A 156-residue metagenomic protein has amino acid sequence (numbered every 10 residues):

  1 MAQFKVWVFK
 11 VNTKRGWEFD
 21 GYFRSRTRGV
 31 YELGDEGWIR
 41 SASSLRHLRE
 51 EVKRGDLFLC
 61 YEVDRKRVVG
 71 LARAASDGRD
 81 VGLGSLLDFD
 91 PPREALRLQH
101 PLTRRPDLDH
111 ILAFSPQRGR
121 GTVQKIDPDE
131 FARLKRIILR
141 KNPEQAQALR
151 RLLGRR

Functional and structural regions predicted by a protein language model:
M1, D64-K66, V81: A generic structural signal for short, solvent-exposed coil/turn residues that cap or connect secondary-structure
M1-V52, L102, R140-R156: Compositionally biased, charged N-terminal/linker segments
Q3-V6, R54-F58, R67-V69: Short, surface-exposed beta-edge/turn micro-motifs
F9, E62, A72-A75: GIY-YIG nuclease signature motif recognition
T13, D64, S76-G78: Short, flexible loop/turn elements at secondary-structure junctions
W17-F19, R67-G70: Short acidic/glycine-rich loop or secondary-structure boundary segments that cap or lie
L48-E62: Short coil-to-beta transition motif at edge beta-strands of beta-rich domains
V69-R140: Aromatic- and Lys/Arg-enriched surface recognition patch
